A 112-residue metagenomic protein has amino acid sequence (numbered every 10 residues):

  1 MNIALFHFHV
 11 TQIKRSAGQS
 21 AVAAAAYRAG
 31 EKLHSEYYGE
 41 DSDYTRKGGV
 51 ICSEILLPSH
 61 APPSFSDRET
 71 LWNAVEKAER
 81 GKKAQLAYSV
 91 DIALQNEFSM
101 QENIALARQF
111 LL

Functional and structural regions predicted by a protein language model:
M1-L112: N-terminal nicking endonuclease/strand-transfer module with a His-rich metal-binding environment and a catalytic Tyr
